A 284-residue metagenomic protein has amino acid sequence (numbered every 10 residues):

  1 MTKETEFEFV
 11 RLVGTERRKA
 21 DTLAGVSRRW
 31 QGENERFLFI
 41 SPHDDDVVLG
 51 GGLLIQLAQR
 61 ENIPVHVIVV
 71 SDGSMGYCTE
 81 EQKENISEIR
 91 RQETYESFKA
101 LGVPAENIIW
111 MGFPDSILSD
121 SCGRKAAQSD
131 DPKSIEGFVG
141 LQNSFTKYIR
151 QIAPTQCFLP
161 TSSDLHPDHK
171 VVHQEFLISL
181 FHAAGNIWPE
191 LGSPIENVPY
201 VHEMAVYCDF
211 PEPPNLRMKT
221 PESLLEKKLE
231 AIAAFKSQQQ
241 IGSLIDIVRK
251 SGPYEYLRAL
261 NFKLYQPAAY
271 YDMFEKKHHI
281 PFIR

Functional and structural regions predicted by a protein language model:
M1-P189, F274-I283: Active-site beta-strand->loop->alpha-helix modules in alpha/beta enzyme cores, enriched in Gly/His/Asp(Glu)
E35-R36, N107, P199-Y200, L216 (+1 more regions): A generic secondary-structure signal marking the coil-to-beta-strand transition
W110, G192, S243-L244: Sparse recognition of residues in long alpha-helices and their boundaries
D164, S193-I195, R249: A short beta-turn/loop motif at secondary-structure boundaries
A184-E212: Short, flexible loop segments at boundaries between secondary-structure elements
E203-L260: A conserved mid-domain beta-alpha-beta active-site/ligand-binding segment of alpha/beta enzyme cores
G242-R284: Short, active-site-adjacent segments that bind or coordinate small-molecule cofactors and metal centers
